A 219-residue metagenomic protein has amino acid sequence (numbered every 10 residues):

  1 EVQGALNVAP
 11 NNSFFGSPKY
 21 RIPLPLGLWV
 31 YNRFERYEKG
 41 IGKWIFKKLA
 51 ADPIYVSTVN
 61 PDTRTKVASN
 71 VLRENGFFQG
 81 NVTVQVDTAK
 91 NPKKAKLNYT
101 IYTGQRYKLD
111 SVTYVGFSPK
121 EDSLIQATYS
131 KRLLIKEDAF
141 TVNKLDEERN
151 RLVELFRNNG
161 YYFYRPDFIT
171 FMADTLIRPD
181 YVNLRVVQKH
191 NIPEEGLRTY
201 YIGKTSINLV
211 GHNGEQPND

Functional and structural regions predicted by a protein language model:
E1-D219: Interaction-mediating elements
